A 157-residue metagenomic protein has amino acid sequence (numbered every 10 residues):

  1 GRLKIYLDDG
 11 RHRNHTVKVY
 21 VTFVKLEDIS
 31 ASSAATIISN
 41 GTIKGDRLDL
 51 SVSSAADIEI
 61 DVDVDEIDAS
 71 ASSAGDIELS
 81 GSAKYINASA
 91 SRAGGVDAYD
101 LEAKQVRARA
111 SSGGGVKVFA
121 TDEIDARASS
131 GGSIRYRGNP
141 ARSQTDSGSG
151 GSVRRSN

Functional and structural regions predicted by a protein language model:
G1-S53, D61-D68, E78-N87, E102-K104 (+3 more regions): Acidic (Asp/Glu) and glycine-rich low-complexity loops/linkers that are typically intrinsically disordered
A35, A56, G75, G94 (+3 more regions): Small-residue (G/S/T/A) turn/hinge positions that recur once per unit in extracellular repeat modules
S51-V52, A71, A90, A110 (+2 more regions): Glycine-centered beta-turn/loop sites at beta-strand termini
D97-L101: Outer-membrane beta-barrel transmembrane domain signature
Q105-S129: Ankyrin-repeat and related helical/solenoid repeat scaffolds used for protein-protein interactions
E123, S129-Q144: Low-complexity, intrinsically disordered Gly/Pro/Thr-rich segments
